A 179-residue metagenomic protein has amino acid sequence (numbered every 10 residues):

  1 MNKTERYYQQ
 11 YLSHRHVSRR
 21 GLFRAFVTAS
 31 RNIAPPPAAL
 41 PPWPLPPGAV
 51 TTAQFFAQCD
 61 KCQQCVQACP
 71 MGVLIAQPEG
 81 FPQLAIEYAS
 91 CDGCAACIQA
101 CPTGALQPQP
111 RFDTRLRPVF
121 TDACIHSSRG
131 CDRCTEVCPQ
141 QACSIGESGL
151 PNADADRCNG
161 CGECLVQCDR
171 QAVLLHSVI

Functional and structural regions predicted by a protein language model:
M1-I179: Non-ligating segments of multi-cofactor redox enzymes
